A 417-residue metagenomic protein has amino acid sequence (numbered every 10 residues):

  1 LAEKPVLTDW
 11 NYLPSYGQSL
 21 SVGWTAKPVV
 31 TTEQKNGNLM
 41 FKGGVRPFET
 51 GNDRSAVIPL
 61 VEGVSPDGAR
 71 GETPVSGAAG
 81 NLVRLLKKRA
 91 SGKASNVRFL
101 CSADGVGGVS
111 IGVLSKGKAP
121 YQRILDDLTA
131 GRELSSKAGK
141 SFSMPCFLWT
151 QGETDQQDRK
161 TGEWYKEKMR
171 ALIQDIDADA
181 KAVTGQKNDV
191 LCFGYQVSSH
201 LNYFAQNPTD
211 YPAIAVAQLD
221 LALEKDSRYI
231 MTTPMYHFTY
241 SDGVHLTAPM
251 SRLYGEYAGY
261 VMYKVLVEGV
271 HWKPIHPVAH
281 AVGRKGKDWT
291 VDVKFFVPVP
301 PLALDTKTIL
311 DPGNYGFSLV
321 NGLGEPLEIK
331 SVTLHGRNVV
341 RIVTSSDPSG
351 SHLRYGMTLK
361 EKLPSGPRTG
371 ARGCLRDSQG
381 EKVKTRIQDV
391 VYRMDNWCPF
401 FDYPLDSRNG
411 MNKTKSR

Functional and structural regions predicted by a protein language model:
L1-R417: Cell-envelope and extracellular/periplasmic
